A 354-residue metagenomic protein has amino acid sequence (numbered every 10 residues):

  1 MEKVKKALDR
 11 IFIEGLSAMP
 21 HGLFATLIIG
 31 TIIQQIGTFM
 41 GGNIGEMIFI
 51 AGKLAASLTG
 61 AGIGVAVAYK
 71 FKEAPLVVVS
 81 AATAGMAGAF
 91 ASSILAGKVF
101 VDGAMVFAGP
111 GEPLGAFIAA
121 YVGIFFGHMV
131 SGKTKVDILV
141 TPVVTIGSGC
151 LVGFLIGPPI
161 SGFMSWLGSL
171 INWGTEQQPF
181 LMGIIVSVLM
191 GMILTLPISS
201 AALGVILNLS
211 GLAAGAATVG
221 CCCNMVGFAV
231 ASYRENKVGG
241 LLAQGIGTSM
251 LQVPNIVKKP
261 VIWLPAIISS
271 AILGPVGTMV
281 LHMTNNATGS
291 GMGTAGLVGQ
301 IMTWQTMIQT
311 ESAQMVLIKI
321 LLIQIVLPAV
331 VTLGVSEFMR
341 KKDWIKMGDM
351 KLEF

Functional and structural regions predicted by a protein language model:
M1-F354: Pore-lining transmembrane helices
